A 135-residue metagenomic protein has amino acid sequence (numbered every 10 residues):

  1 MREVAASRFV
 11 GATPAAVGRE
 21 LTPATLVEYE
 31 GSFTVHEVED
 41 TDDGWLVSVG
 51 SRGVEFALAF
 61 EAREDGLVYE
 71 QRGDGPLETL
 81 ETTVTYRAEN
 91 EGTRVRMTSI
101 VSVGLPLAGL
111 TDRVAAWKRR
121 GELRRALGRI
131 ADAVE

Functional and structural regions predicted by a protein language model:
M1-A6, S51-G53, A126: An N-terminal domain-start capping segment
M1-T41: Hydrophobic ligand-binding cavity/cleft-lining segments
V4-A6, T34, W45, F56 (+1 more regions): Residue-level marker for the onset of beta-strands and adjacent loop->beta junctions in well-ordered domains
V10, S99-I100: N-terminal, Lys/Arg- and Ser/Thr-rich interaction peptides
A16-L21, F60, V95-M97, I130: Hydrophobic pocket/interface hotspot
Y29, S48-R94, I100-S102: Hydrophobic-ligand binding "helix-grip"
V38-A57, R124: Short, structured interface segments that constitute the first stable element of a domain
V101-E135: A conserved amphipathic terminal alpha-helix motif
